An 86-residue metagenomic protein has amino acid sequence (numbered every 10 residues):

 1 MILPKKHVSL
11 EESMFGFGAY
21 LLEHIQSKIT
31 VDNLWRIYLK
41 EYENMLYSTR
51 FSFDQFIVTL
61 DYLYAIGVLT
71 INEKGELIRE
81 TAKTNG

Functional and structural regions predicted by a protein language model:
M1-K28: Short alpha-helical segments that sit at the start of domains
K5, K74-G86: Short, cationic-aromatic polyanion-contact patches
T30-L39: A short acidic, leucine-rich amphipathic alpha-helix
E41-Q55: Short, positively charged loop/turn segments that connect secondary-structure elements
I57-D61: Short, hydrophobic-biased segments on the C-terminal half of alpha helices that form "recognition helices"
G67: Glycine-centered, phosphate/nucleic-acid-interacting loop/turn motifs that mediate DNA/RNA or nucleotide
I71: Short beta-strand "wing" residues that participate in macromolecule-binding interfaces
